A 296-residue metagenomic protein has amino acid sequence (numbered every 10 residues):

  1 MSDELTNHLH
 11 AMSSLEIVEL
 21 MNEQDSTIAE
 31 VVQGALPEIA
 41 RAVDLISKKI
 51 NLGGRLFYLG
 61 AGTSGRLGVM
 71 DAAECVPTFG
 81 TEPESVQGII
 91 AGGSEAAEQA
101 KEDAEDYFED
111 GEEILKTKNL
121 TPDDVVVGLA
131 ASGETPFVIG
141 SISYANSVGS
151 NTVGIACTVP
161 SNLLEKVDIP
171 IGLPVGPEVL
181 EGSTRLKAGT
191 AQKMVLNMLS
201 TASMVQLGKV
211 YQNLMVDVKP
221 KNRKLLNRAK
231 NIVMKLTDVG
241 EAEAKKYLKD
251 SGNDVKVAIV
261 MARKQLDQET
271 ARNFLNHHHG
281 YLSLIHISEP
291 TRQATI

Functional and structural regions predicted by a protein language model:
M1-V31: Cofactor-/ligand-binding subdomain signature composed of acidic, glycine-rich, tryptophan-containing flexible loops
G34-K49: A short, well-structured juxtamembrane/interface segment
F57, A61-V195, T201-L207: Glycine-rich phosphate-binding loops that contact phosphosugars or nucleotide phosphates
T201-E241: Internal, active-site/partner-interface "lid" segment
N253-A258: Nucleotide-binding motor/catalytic cores of P-loop/tubulin-like NTPases across gene-expression machines
G280-L282: Short, small/acidic-rich helices and loops at N termini and domain boundaries of DNA replication/processing enzymes
I285-E289, Q293-I296: Single conserved hydrophobic/aromatic residue that forms the stacking wall/gate of nucleotide- or nucleobase-binding
